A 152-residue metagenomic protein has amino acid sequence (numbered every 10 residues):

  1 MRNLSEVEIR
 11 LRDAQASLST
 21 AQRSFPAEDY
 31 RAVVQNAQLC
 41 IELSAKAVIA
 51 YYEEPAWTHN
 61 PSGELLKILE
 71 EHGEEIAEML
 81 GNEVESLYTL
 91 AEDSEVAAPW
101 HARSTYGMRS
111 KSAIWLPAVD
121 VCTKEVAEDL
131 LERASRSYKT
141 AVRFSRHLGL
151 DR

Functional and structural regions predicted by a protein language model:
M1-R152: Terminal alpha-helical segments
